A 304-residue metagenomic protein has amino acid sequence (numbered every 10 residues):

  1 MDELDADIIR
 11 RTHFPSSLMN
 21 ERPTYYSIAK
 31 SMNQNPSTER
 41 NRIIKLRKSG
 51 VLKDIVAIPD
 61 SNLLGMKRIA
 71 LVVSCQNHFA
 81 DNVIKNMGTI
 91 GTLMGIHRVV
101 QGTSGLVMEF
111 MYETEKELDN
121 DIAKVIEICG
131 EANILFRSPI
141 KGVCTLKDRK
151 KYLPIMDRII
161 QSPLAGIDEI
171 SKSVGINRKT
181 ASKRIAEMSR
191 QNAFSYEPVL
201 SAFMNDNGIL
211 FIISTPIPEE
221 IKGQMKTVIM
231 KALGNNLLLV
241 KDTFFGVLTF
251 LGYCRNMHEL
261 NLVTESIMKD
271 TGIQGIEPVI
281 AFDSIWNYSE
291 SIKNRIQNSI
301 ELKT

Functional and structural regions predicted by a protein language model:
M1-T304: A compositional/biophysical signature of low hydrophobicity enriched in polar/charged and small residues
